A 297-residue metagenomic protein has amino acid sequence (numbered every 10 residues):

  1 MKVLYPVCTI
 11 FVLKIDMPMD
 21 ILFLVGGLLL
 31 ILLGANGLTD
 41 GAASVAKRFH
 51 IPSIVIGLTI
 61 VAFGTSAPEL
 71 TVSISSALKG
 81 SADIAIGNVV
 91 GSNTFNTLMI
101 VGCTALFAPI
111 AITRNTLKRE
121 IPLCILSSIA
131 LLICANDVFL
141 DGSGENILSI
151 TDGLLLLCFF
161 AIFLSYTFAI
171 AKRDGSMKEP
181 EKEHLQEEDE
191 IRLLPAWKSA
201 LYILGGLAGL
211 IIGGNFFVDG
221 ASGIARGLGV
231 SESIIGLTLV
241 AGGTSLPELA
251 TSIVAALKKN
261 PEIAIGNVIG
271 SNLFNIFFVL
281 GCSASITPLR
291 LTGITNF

Functional and structural regions predicted by a protein language model:
L4-F297: Hydrophobic alpha-helical segments, chiefly the membrane-spanning helices and signal/signal-anchor peptides
